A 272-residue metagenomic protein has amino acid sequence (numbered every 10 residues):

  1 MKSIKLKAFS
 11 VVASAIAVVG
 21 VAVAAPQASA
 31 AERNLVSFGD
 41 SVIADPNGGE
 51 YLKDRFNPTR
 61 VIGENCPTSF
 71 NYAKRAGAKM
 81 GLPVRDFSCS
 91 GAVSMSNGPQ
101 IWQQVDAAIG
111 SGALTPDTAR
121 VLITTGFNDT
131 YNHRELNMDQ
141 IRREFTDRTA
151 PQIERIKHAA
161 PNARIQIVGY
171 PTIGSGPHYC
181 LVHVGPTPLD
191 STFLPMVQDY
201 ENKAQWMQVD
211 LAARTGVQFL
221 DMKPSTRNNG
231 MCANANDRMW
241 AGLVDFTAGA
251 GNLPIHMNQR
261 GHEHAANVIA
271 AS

Functional and structural regions predicted by a protein language model:
M1-A30: Secretory targeting and sorting signals
A25-S37, I101-D117, A150-R164, A270: Short amphipathic alpha-helices and their capping/turn segments at secondary-structure boundaries
A30-P67, A92: Short glycine-rich His-centered loop
N34-D45, P83-S88, M95, A119-T124 (+4 more regions): Structural recognition of the beta-strand scaffold that forms the well-ordered cores of secreted hydrolase catalytic
P46-E50, N97-G98, H133-E135, P177-Y179: Short, solvent-exposed loop/turn and secondary-structure capping segments
D54-Q140, D147: Conserved SGNH/GDSL esterase-like catalytic core that processes O-acyl groups on lipids and polysaccharides
P116-E135, D139-K157, Q166, Y170-F219: Conserved N-terminal glycine/acidic-rich loop preference
I173-S272: Catalytic His-Asp segment of secreted/periplasmic serine-dependent ester chemistry enzymes
